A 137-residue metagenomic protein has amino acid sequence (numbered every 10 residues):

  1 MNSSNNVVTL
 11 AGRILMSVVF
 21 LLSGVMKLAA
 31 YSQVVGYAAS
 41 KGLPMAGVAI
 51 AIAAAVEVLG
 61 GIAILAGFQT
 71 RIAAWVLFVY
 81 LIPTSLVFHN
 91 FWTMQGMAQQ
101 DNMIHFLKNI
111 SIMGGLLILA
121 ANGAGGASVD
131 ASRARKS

Functional and structural regions predicted by a protein language model:
M1-A29, A39, A46-A55, L59 (+1 more regions): Extended, low-polarity transmembrane helix blocks
A30-V34: Transmembrane helix-loop junctions in multi-pass membrane proteins
V35-K41: Short, solvent-exposed helix-to-loop capping segments enriched in aromatics
